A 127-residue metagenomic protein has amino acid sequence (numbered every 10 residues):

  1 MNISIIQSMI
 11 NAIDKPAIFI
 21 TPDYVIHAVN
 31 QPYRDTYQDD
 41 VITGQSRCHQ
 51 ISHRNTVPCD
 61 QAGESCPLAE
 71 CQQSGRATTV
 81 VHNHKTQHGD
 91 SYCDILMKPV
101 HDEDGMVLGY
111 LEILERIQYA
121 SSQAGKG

Functional and structural regions predicted by a protein language model:
M1-R34: Sensory modules in modular signal-transduction proteins
R34-H53: PAS and related sensory helical modules
I51-N83: Terminal output helix/cap of sensory domains in signal transduction proteins
V81, Y92-I95, L111: PAS/PAC sensory module
N83-H88, H101: PAS-family sensory domains
V100-G127: Sensory coupling linkers of modular signal transduction proteins
